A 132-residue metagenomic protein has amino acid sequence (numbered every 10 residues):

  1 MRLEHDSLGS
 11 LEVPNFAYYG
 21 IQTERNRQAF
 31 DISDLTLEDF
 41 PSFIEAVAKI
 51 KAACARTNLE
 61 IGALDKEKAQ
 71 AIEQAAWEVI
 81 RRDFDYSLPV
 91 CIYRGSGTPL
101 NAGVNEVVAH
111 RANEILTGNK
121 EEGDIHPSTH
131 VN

Functional and structural regions predicted by a protein language model:
M1-N132: Conserved, well-structured ligand/cofactor-binding cores
